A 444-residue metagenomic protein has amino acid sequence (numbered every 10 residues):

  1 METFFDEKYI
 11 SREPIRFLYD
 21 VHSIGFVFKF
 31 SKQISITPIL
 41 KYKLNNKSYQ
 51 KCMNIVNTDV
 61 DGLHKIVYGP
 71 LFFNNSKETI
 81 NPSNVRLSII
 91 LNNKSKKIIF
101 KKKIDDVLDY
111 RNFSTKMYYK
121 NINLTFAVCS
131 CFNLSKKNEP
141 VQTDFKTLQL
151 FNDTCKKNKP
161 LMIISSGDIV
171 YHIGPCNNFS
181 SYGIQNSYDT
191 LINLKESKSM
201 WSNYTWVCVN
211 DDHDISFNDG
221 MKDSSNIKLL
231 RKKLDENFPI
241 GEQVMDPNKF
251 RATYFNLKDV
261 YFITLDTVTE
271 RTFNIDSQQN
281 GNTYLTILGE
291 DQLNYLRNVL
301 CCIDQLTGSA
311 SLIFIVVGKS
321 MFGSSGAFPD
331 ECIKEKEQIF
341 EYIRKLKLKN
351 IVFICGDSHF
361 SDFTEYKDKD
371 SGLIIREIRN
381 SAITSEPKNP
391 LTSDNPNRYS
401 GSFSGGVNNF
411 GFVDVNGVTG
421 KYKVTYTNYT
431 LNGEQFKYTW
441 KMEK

Functional and structural regions predicted by a protein language model:
T3-K444: Long, structured stretches of catalytic cores involved in phosphate-ester chemistry, encompassing
